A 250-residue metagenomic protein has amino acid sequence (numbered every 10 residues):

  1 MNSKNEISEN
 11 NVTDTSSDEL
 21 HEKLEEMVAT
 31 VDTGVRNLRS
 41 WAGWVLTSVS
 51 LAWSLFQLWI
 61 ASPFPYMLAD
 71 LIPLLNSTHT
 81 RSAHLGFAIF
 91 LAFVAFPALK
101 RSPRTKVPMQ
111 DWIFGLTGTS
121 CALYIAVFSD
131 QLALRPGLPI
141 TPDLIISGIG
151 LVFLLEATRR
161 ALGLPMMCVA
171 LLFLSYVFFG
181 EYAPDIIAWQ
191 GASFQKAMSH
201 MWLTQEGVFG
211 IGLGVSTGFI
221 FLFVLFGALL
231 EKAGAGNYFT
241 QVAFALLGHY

Functional and structural regions predicted by a protein language model:
M1-G137, L144-G148: Conserved, well-structured core domains of diverse proteins
S54, L58-A61, A122-A126, A157 (+3 more regions): Hydrophobic membrane-targeting alpha-helices
I60-P63, M67, F128-Q131, R159-R160 (+3 more regions): Juxtamembrane transmembrane-helix termini
L75-K100, R159-R160, F194-L222: Short, charged N-terminal helix-start/capping segments
F93-P103, L154-R159, K232-N237: C-terminal ends of transmembrane helices
M109-G115, L138-I145, V152-G180: Membrane-interface loop-to-helix entry segments
L134-P142, A245-Y250: Short, amphipathic, aromatic/basic-enriched membrane-interface segments that mark the entry/exit of transmembrane
G148-L151, C168-L171, S175, F179-Y250: Membrane-embedded alpha-helical segments and adjacent helix-loop junctions characteristic of multi-pass solute
